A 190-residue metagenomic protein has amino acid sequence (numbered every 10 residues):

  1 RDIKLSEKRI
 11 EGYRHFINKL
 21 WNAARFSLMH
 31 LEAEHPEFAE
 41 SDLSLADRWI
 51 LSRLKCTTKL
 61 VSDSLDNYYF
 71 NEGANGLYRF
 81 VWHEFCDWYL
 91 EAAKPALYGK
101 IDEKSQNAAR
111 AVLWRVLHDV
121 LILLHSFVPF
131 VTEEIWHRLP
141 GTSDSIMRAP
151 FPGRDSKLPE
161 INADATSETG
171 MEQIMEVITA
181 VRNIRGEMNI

Functional and structural regions predicted by a protein language model:
R1-H15, N67-E72, L158-E172: Conserved phosphate-binding loops in nucleotide/dinucleotide-binding enzymes
R1-L43, P140-T142, I146, E187-I190: Catalytic adenosine-cofactor/nucleotide-binding cores of aminoacyl-tRNA synthetases and other
I3-F26, N75-Y78, R110-E134: Structured ligand/cofactor/substrate-binding pocket environments in proteins
H15-L28, L45-T57, N75-A96: Core structural elements
S27, S64, W88, L123-L124 (+1 more regions): Short alpha-helical functional segments enriched in proximate histidine and acidic residues
A33-K59, E91-T179: Acidic, turn-prone loop/beta-hairpin segments
K55, N71-G73, L77, V181-R185: Long hydrophobic segments that form regular secondary structure
